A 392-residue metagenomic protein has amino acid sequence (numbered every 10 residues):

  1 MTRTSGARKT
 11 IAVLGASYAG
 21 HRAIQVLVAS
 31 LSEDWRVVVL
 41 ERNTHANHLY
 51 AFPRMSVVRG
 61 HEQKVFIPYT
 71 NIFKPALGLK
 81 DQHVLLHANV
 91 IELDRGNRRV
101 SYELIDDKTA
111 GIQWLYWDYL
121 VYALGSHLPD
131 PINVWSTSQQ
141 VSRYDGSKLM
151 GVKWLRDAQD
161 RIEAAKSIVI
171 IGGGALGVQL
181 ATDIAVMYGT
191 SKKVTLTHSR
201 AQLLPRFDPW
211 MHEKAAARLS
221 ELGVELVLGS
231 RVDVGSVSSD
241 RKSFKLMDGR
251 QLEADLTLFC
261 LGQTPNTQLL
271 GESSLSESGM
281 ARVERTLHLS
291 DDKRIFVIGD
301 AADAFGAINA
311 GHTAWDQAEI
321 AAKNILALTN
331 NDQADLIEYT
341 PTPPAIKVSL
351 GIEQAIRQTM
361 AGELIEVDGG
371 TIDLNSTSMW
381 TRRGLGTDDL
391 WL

Functional and structural regions predicted by a protein language model:
T2-L86, T182-F207: Beta1-alpha1 glycine-rich phosphate/pyrophosphate-binding loop at the start of Rossmann-like nucleotide-binding domains
T2-R8, A12, P75-S167: FAD-binding core/adjacent interface of flavoenzyme oxidoreductases
A7, A88, A307-A310, Q317-L392: C-terminal, flexible cofactor-proximal segment of oxidoreductases
S17-G20, G174-V178, A322: Catalytic nucleophile loop
L77-V100, T190-R285, Q333-I337: A Rossmann-like FAD-binding core segment of flavoenzymes
G146-K166, Q251-D316: FAD-site-proximal beta/loop scaffold in flavoenzymes
R161-K192: Rossmann-like NAD(P)H-binding beta-loop-alpha module
